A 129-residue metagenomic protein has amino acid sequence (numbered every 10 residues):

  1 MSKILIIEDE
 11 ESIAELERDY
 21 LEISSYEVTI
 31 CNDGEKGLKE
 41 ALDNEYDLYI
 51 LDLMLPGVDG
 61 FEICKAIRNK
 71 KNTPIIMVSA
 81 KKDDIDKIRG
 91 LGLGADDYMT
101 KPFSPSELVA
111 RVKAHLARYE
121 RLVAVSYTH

Functional and structural regions predicted by a protein language model:
M1-V123: N-terminal/domain-start alpha-helical segments
T128-H129: Conserved small/polar residues in nucleotide/adenosyl-binding loops
